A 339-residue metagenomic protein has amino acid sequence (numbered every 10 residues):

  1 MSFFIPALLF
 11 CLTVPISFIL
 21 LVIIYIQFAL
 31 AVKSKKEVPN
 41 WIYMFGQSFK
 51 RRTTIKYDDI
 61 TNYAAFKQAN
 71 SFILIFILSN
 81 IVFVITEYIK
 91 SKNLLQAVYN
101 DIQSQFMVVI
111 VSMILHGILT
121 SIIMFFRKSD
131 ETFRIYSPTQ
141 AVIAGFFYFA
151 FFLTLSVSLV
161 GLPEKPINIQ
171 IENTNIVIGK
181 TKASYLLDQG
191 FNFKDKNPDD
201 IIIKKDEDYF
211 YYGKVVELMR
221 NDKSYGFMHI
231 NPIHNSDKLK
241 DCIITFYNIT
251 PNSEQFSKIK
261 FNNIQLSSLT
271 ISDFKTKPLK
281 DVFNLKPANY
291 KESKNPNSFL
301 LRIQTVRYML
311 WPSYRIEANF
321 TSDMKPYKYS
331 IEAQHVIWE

Functional and structural regions predicted by a protein language model:
S2-I114, S121-N295, S322-E339: Short helix/turn-capping signatures at newly exposed starts of structured segments
S293-M309: Extracytosolic low-complexity repeat regions of secreted or lipid-anchored proteins
Y308-L310, Y314-K328: Short, exposed beta-strand-loop hairpins at the edges of beta-sheets in extracellular/periplasmic proteins
